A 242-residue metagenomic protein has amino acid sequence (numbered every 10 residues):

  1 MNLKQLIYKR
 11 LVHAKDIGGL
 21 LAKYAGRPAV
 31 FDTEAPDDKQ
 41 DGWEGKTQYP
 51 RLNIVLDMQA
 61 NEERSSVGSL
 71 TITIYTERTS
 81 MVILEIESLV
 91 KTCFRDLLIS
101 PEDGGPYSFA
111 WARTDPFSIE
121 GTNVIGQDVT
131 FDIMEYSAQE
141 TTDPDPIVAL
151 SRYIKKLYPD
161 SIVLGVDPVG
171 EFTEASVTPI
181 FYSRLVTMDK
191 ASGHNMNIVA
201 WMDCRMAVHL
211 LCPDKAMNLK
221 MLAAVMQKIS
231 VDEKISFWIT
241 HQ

Functional and structural regions predicted by a protein language model:
M1-E63, T92, D96-A110, Y136-D189: Small/polar-rich, solvent-exposed N-terminal microdomains that initiate assembly or binding
L56, R113-V124, Q242: Glycine-rich beta-strand-turn "strand-cap" elements at beta-sheet edges
Q59-S65, E120-N123, G193-W201: Short, solvent-exposed beta-strand/turn "edge" segments of beta-rich domains on protein surfaces
S65-R78, V124-Y136, A200-A216: Oligomerization/assembly interface segments of phage tail-like spikes and tubes
S80-E85, T141, K215-A224: Short, conserved charged micro-motifs
I83-D103, M226-F237: Short, acidic/charged, Gly/Pro-enriched secondary-structure junctions
D103-D115, K228-V231, T240-Q242: Short beta-strand and beta-hairpin "edge-sheet" elements
N195-Q242: Intrinsically disordered, low-complexity segments enriched in Gly and acidic/Ser/Thr residues that form flexible
